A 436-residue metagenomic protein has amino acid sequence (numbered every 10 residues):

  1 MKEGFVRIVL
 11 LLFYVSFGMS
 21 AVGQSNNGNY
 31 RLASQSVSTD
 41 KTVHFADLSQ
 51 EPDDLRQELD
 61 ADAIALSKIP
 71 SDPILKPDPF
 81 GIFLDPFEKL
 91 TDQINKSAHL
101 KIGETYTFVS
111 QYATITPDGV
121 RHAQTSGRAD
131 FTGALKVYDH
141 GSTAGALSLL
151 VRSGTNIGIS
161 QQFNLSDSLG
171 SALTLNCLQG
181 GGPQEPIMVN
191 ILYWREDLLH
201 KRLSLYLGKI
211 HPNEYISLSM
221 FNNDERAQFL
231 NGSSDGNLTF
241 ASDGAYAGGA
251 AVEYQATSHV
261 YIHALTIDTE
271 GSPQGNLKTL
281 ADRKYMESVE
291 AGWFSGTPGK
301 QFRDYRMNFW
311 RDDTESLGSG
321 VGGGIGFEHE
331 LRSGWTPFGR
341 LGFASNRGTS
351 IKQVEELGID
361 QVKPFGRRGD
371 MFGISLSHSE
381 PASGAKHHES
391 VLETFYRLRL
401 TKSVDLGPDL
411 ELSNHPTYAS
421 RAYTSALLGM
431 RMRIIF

Functional and structural regions predicted by a protein language model:
A21-A113, D118-V120, K136-S142: N-terminal periplasmic/intermembrane-space "pro-region" immediately following the signal or transit peptide
N95, L135-D139, R195-L198, K209 (+8 more regions): Residue-level signature of outer-membrane beta-barrel architecture
L100, H140-G145, K201-L205, H259-A264 (+4 more regions): Repeated loop/turn-to-beta-strand initiation elements of outer-membrane beta-barrel proteins
E104-S110, L147-S153, L205-K209, A264-D268 (+7 more regions): Transmembrane beta-barrel strands of outer-membrane/channel proteins
Q161-Y193, H200-E290: Surface-exposed coil loops of outer-membrane beta-barrel proteins
D243-G244, G275-R283, D313-S319, F343-V354 (+2 more regions): Solvent-exposed loop/turn segments connecting transmembrane beta-strands in outer-membrane beta-barrel proteins
V289-A382, T394: Detector for outer-membrane/organellar transmembrane beta-barrel domains, recognizing the amphipathic beta-strand
T424-F436: Outer-membrane beta-barrel "beta-signal"
